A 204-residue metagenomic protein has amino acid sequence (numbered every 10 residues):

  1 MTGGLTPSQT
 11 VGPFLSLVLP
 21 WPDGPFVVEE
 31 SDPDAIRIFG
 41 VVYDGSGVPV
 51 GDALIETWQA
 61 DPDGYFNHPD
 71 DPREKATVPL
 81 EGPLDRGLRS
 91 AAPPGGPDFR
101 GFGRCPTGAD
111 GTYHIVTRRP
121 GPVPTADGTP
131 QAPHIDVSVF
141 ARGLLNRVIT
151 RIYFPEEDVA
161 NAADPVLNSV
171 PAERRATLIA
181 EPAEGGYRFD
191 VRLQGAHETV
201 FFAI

Functional and structural regions predicted by a protein language model:
M1-I204: Beta-strand-dominated extracellular/periplasmic modules and repeats in secreted or surface-exposed proteins
